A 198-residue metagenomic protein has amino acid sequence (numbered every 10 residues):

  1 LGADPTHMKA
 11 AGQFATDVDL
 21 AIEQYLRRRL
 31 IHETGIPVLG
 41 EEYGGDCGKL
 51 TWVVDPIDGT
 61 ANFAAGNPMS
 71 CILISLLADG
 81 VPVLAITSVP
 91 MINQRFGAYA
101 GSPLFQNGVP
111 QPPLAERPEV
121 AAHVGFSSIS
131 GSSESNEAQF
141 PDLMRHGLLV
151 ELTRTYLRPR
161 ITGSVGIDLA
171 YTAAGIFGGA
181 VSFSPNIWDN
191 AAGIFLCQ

Functional and structural regions predicted by a protein language model:
L1-I57: N-terminal subdomain of lithium-sensitive/metallo-dependent phosphomonoesterases centered on the IMPase/IPPase/PAP
G2-H7, L104, T155-R160: Short secondary-structure junctions
D19, L30, T60, V89 (+4 more regions): Residue-level signal for inorganic ion chemistry
G35, K49-T51, V83, A122 (+1 more regions): Conserved acidic residues
G40-E42, G108, G163: Short loop/edge segments at beta-strand edges and connector loops that shape dinucleotide/nucleotide cofactor-binding
G48-F105: DPxDG-like acidic metal-binding loop motif
V83, P110-P113: Short, isolated positions in well-ordered beta-strands
E116-Q198: An extended, acidic
